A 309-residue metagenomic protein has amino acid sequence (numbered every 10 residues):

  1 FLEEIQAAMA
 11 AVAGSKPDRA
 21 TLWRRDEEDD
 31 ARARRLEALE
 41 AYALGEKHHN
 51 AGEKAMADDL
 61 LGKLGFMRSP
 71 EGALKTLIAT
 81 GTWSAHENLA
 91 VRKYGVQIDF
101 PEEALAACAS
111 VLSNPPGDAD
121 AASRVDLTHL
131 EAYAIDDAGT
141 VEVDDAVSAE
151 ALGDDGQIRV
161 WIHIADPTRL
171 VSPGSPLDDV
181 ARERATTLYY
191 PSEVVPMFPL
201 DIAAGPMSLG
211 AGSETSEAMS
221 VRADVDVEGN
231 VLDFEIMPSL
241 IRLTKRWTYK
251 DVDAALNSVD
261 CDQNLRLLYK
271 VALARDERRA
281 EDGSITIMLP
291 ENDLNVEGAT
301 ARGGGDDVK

Functional and structural regions predicted by a protein language model:
E3-E53, G62, K75, A107-K309: Electropositive polyanion-binding surfaces
M56: Replace "Mg2+/Mn2+-dependent" with "divalent metal-dependent
D59, K63-F66: Short glycine/threonine-rich beta-strand-turn micro-motifs
M67-A121: Electropositive nucleic-acid engagement tracts
